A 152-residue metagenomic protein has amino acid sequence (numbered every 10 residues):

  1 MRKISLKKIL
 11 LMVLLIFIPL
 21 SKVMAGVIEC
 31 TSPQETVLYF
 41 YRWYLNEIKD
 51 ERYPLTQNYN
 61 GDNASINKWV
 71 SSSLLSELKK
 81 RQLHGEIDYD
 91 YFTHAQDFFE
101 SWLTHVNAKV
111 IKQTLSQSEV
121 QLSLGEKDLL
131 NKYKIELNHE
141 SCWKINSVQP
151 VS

Functional and structural regions predicted by a protein language model:
R2-L10: Bacterial N-terminal signal peptides that target proteins for export
L11-P19: Bacterial N-terminal signal peptides
L20-A25: Sec/Tat signal peptide C-region and signal peptidase I cleavage site
I28, S65-K127: Surface-exposed, charged secondary-structure patches
C30-E51: Short, aromatic-enriched amphipathic alpha-helices that serve as compact interaction elements
P33-V37, D62, I66, L74: Stable alpha-helical elements in mature extracytoplasmic
D50-I66: Short, glycine/small-hydrophobic-rich surface segments
D128-S152: Short beta-strand edge/turn micro-motifs at domain boundaries
